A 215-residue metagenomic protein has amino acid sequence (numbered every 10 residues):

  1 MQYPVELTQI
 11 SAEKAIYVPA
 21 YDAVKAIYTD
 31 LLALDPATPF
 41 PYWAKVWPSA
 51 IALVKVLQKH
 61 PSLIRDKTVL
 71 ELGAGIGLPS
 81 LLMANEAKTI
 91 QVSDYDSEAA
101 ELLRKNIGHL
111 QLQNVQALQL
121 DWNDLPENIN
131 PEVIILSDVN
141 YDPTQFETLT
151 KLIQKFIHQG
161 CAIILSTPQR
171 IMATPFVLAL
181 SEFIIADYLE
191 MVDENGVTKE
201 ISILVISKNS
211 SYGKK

Functional and structural regions predicted by a protein language model:
M1-K215: S-adenosylmethionine-dependent methyltransferases
